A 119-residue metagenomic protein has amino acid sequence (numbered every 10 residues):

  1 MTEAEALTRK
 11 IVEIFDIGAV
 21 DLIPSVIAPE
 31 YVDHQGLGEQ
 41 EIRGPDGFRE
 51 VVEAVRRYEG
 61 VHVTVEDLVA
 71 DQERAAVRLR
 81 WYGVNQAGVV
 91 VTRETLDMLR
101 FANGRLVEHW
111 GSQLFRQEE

Functional and structural regions predicted by a protein language model:
T2-E3, R9-K10, D16-A19, R49-E119: A beta-strand edge to alpha-helix "cap/lid" segment located at domain peripheries
E13-I14, E39: Short N-terminal micro-motifs specific to bacterial/archaeal maturation and metal-cluster initiation sites
I17-H34: Short, well-ordered alpha-helical segments enriched in acidic and aromatic residues
P24, P45-R49: Short, well-structured alpha-helical segments
I27, G44, T95: Residues that flank catalytic or metal-binding motifs in active/ligand-binding sites
E30-I42, E53-R56: A short gly/proline-enriched turn/hairpin at secondary-structure junctions
I42-P45, R74: Domain-length accessory/inserted modules outside core catalytic folds
